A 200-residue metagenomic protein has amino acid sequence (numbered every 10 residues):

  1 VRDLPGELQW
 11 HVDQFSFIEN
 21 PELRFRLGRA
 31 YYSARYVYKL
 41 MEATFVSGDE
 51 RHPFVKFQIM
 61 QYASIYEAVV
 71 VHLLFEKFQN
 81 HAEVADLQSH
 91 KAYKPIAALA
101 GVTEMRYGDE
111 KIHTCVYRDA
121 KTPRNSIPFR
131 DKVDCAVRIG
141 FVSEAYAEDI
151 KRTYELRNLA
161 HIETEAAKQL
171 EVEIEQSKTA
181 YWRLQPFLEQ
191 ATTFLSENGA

Functional and structural regions predicted by a protein language model:
V1, S16, N20-L23, L27-A30 (+4 more regions): Intrinsic-disorder-associated interaction segments
V1-K56: Charged alpha-helical initiation segments
F25-G28, Y32-R35, M60, S64 (+3 more regions): Generic structural signal for well-ordered, non-transmembrane alpha-helical segments in soluble/cytosolic regions
E42-V46, L74, F78, E165-Q169: Short, flexible helix-adjacent loops and helix caps
H52-F78: Short, hydrophobic, well-ordered secondary-structure elements
V70-A145, E163: Short non-catalytic regulatory patches outside canonical folded cores
D134-A200: Charge-enriched, short contiguous segments at helix-coil
